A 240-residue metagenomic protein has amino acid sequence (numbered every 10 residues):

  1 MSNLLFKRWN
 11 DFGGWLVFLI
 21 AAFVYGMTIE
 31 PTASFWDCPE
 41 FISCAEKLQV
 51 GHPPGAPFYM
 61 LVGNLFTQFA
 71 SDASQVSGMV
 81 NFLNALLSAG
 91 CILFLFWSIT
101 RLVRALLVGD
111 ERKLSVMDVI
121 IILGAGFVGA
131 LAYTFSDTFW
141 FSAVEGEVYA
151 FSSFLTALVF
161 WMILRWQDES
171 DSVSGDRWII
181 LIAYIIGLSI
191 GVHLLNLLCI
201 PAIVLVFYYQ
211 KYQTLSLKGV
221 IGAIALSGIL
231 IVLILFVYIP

Functional and structural regions predicted by a protein language model:
M1-V24, G90, L114-G126: Start-transfer (signal-anchor) and selected internal transmembrane alpha helices of multi-pass inner/ER membrane
K7-F35, Y133-F135, H193, L230-Y238: Transmembrane signal-anchor helices characteristic of membrane glycosylation enzymes that use polyprenol
W15, F82-L114, A130, L158-M162: Transmembrane-helix motifs of polytopic, lipid-linked glycan transferases
I29-F41, G51-G63, G78: Extracytoplasmic catalytic/substrate-binding loops of multi-pass membrane glycan-assembly enzymes
A73-N81, L106-I122, G126-S153, I186-L194 (+1 more regions): Aromatic- and kink-enriched transmembrane "portal" helix at the membrane-lumen/periplasm boundary that abuts
V116, I120, V159-I179, V206-L215: Membrane-interface transmembrane helices that cradle and orient dolichyl/undecaprenyl
G124-F127, E169-G187, S216-I229: Short hydrophobic alpha-helices at membrane interfaces in multi-pass membrane enzymes
Q167, C199-P240: Perimembrane helix-loop-helix junctions
